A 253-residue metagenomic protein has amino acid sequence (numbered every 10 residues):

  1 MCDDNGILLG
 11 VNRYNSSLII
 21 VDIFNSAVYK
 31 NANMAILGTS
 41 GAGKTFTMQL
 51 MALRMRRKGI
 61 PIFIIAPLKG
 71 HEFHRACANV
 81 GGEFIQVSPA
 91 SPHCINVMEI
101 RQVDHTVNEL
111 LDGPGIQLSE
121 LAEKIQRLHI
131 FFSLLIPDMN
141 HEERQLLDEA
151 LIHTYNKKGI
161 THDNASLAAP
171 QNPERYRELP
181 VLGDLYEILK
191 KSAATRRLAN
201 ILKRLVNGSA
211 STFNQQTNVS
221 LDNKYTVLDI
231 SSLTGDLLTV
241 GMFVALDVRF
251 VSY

Functional and structural regions predicted by a protein language model:
M1-I19, N25, K69-G70, H74-G82 (+2 more regions): P-loop NTPase motor domains
N31: Short coil/loop residues immediately preceding or within conserved phosphate-binding loops of NTP-utilizing enzyme
I36: Hydrophobic anchor at the beta1->P-loop junction of P-loop NTPases
G41: Walker A (P-loop) phosphate-binding loop of P-loop NTPases
K44: Conserved lysine of the Walker
T47: Hydrophobic positions on the alpha1 helix immediately C-terminal to the Walker A/P-loop
L53-F63, V80-G82, V251-Y253: Post-Walker A helix-loop "phosphate-sensing" segment adjacent to the P-loop in P-loop NTPases
A66: Conserved functional hotspot residues or short segments at active or partner-binding sites across diverse domains
